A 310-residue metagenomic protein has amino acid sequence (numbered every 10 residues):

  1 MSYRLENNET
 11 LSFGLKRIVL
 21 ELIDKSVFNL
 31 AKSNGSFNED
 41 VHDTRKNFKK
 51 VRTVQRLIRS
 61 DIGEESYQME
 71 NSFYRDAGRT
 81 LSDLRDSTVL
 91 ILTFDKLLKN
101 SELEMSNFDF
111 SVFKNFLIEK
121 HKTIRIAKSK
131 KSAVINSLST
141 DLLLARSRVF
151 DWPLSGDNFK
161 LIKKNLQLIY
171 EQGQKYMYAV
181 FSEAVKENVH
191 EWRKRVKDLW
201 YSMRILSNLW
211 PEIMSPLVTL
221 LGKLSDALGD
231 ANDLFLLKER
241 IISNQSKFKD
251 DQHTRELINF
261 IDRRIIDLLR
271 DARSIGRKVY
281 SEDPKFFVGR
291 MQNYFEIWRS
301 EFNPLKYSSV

Functional and structural regions predicted by a protein language model:
M1-V310: Function-determining surface determinants
